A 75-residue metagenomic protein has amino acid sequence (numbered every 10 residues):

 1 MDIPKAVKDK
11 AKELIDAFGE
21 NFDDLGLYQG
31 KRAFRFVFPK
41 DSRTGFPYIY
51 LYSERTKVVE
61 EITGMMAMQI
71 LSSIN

Functional and structural regions predicted by a protein language model:
M1-F22: Short, non-transmembrane alpha-helical segments in secretory-pathway proteins
M1-K5, F34, Y50, I70: Intrinsic low-complexity, intrinsically disordered segments enriched in polar/basic residues
E13, D24-G26, I70: Acidic/proline-rich low-complexity IDRs
E13, R32, T63-G64: Intrinsically disordered, low-complexity segments enriched in glycine/proline and serine/threonine
D16, L27-Q29, V58: Generic preference for hydrophobic/aromatic residues in regular secondary structure cores
F18-G19, R43-T44, K57-T63: Generic structural signal for short, solvent-exposed loop/turn connectors between secondary structure elements
N21-Y52: Exposed beta-strand-loop-beta-strand "reactive/processing" segments of non-cytosolic proteins
E54-N75: A short, surface-exposed interaction/processing loop segment used at functional sites
